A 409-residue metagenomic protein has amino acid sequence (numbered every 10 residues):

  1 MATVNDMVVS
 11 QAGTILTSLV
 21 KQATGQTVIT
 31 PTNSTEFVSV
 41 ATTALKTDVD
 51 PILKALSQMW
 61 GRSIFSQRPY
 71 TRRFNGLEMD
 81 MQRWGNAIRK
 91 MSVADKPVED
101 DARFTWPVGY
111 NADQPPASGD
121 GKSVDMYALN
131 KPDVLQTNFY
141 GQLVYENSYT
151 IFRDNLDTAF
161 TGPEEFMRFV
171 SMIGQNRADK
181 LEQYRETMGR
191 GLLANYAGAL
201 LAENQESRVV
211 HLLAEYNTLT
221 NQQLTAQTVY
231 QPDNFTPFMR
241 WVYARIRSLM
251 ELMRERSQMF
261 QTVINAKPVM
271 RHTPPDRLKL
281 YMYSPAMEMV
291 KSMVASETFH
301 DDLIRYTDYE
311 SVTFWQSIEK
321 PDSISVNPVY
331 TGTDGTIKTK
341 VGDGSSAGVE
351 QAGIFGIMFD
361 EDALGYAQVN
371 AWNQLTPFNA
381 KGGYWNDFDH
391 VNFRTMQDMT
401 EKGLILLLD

Functional and structural regions predicted by a protein language model:
M1-T71, S296-D409: Extended, compositionally biased alpha-helical segments that mediate assembly or anchoring
T27-L45, A117-S123, N204, E215 (+1 more regions): Mature, Sec-exported extracytoplasmic domains of Gram-positive
T32, P69-L77, E186, L200 (+1 more regions): Short glycine-rich, low-complexity/disordered patches
A55-Y149: Assembly/oligomerization interface modules of large self-assembling protein complexes
F65, D179-E186, R190, E255 (+2 more regions): Intrinsically disordered or highly flexible coil/loop and linker segments, enriched in small and charged/polar residues
P132-R208, G383-V391: Long, contiguous amphipathic alpha-helices that act as assembly "spine/axial" helices in icosahedral shell and virion
L156, L200-Y243: Long, hydrophobic alpha/beta structural blocks
L224-D362: Extended oligomerization regions of viral-like shell subunits
